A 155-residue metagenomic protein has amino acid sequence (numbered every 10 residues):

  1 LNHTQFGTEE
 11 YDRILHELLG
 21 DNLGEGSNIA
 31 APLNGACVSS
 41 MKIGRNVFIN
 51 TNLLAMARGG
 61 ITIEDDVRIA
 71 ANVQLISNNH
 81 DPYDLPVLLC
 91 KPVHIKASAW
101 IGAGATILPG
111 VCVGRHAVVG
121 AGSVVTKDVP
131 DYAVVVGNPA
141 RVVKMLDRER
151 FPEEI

Functional and structural regions predicted by a protein language model:
L1-G26, P139-I155: Terminal amphipathic alpha-helical/low-complexity segments used for targeting or macromolecular assembly
D12, A31-P32, D81: Short linear capping/connector segments at secondary-structure termini
L18, M41-I43: Short, T/G/N/S-enriched strand-turn elements that build extracellular solenoid repeat scaffolds
E25, A30-A31, A36-C37, G44-R45 (+14 more regions): Left-handed beta-helix
N79-D81, L85-V87, V111, M145-D147: Conserved catalytic-core motifs of eukaryotic protein kinase domains, centered on the activation segment
D84, C90, A133-V134, R148-F151: Short, glycine/charged-enriched secondary-structure capping and boundary segments
